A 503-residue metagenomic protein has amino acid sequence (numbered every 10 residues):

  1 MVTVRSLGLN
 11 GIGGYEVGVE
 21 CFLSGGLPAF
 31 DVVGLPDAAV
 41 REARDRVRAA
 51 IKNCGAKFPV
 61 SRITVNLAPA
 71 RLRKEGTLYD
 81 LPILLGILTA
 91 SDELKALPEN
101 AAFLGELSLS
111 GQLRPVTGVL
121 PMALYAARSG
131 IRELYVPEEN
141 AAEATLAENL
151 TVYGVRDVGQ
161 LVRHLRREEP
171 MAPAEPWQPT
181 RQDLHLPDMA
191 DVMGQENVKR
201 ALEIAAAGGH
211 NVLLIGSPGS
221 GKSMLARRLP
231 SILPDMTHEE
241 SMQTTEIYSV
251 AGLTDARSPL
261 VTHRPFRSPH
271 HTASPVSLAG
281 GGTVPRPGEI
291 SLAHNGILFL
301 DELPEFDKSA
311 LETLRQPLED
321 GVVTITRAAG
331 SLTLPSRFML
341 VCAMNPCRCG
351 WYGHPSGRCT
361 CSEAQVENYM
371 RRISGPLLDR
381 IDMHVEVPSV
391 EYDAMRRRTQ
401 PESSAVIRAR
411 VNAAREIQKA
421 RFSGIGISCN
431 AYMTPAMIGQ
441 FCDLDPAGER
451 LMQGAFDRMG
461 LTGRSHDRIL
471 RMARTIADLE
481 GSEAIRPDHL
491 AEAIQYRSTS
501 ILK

Functional and structural regions predicted by a protein language model:
M1-L213, S220-S223, T326, H466 (+2 more regions): Peripheral, non-AAA+ core regions of ATP-driven protein-machinery
V17-L23, L278, D382-V385: Short beta-strand elements
V33-R44, K57-P59, N66-G76, V284-P285 (+1 more regions): Basic, amphipathic alpha-helical bundle interface domains used for macromolecular binding and assembly
R166-I204, G208, D235-I290: P-loop NTPase nucleotide-binding/switch module
L214, L300, A343: Hydrophobic anchor at the beta1->P-loop junction of P-loop NTPases
L214-D255, D320: Walker A/P-loop
N295, D301-E302, T313: Walker B catalytic acidic pair
